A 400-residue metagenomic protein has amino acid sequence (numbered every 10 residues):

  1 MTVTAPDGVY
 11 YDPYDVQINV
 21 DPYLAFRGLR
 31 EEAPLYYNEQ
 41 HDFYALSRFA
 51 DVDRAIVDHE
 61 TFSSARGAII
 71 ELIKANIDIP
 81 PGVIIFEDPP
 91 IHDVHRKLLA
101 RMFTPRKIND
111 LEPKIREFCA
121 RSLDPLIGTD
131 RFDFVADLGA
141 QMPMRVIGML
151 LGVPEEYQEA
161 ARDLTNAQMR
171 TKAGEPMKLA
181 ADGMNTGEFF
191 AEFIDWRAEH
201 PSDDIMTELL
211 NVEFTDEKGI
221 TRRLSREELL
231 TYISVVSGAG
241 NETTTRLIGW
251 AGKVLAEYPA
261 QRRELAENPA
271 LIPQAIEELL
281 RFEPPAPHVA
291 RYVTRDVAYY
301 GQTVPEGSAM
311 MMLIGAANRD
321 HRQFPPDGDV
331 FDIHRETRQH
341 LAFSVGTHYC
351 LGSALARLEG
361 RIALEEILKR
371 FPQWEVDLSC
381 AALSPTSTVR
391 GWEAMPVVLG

Functional and structural regions predicted by a protein language model:
M1-G400: Cytochrome P450
